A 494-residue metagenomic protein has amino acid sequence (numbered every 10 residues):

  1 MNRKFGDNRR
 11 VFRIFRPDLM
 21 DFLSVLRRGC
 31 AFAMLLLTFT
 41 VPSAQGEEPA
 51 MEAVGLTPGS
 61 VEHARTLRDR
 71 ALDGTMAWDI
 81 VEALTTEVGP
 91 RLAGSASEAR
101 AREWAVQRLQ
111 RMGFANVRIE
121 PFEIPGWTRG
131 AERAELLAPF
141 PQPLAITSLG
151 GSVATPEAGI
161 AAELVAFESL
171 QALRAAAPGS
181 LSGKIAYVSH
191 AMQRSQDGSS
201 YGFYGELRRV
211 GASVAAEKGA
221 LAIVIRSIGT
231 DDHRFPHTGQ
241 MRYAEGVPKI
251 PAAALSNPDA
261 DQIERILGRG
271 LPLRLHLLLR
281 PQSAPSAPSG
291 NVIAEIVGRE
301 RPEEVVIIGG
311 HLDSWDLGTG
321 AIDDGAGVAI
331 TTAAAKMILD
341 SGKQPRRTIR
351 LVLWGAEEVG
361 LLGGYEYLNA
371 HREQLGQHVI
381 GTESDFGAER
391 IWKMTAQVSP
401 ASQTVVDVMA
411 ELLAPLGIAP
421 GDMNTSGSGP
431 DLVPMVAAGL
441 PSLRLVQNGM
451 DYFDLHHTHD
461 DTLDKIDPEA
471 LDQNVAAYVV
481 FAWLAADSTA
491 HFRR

Functional and structural regions predicted by a protein language model:
G29-T40: Bacterial N-terminal signal peptides
P49-L56, S60-H63, R70, E82 (+2 more regions): Noncatalytic luminal/extracellular "stalk/propeptide" segments of secretory-pathway proteins
G55-S95, F235-Q240, D313, I380 (+2 more regions): N-terminal capping segment at the start of a domain
V61-H63, F140-P178, M241-A321, A333-K336 (+2 more regions): Soluble metallo-hydrolase cores and metallopeptidase-like ectodomains found primarily in the secretory/periplasmic
D79, M337-L362: Short helix-loop-beta-strand segments that form the rim/entrance of peptidase-like active sites
S95, T147-P251, T319, P420-G421: Extracellular/luminal Protease-associated
P141-P143, A162, I250-L255, A260-D261 (+5 more regions): Metal-dependent peptidase/peptidase-like ectodomains
K336, D340, F453-R494: His/Asp/Glu-rich mid-to-C-terminal helical/loop segments that flank catalytic regions of hydrolases
